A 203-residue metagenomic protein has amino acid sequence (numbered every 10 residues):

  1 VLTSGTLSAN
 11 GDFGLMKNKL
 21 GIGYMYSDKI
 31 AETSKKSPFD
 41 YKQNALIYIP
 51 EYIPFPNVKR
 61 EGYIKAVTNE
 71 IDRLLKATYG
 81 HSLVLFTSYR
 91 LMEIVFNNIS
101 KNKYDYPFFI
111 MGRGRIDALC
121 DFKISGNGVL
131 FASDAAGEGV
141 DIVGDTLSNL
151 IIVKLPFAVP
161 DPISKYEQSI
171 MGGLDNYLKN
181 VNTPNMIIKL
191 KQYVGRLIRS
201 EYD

Functional and structural regions predicted by a protein language model:
V1-D203: ASCE RecA-like P-loop NTPase motor cores that couple ATP hydrolysis to mechanical translocation on nucleic acids
